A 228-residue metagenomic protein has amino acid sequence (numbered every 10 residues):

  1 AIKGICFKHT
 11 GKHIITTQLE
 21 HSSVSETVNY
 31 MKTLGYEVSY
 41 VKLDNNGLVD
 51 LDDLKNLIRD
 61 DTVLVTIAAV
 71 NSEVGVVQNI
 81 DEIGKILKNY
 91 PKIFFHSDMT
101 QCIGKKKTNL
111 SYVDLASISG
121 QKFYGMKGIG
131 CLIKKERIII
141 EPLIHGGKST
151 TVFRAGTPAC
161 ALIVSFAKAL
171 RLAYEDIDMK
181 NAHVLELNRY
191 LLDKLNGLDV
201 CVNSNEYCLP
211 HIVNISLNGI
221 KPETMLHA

Functional and structural regions predicted by a protein language model:
A1-A228: Pyridoxal 5′-phosphate
